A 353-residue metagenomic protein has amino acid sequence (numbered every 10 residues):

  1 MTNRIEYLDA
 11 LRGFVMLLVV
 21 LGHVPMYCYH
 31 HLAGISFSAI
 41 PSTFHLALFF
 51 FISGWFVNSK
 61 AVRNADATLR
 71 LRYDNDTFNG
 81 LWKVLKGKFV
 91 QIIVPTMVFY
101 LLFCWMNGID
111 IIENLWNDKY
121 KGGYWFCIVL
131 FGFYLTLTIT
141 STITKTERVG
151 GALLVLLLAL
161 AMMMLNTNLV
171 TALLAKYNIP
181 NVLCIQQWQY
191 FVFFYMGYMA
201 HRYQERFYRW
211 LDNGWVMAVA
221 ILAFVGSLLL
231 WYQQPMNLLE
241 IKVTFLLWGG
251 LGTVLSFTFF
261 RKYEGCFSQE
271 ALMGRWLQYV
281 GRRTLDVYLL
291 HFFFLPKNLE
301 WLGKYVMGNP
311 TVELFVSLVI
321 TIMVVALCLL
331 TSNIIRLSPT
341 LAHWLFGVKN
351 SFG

Functional and structural regions predicted by a protein language model:
M1-G353: Alpha-helical transmembrane segments and their immediate juxtamembrane cytosolic regions
